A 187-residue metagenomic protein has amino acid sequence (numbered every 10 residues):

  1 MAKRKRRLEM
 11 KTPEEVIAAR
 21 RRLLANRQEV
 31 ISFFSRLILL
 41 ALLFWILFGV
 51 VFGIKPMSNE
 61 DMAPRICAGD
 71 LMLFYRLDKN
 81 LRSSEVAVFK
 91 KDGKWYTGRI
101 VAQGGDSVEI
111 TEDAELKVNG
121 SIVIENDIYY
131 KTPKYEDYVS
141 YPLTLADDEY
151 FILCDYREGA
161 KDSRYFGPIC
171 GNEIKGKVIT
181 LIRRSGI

Functional and structural regions predicted by a protein language model:
M1-W95, I169-I187: Protein maturation boundaries and topogenic segments
I54-P56, T97-R99, S107, S140-P142 (+1 more regions): Well-ordered beta-strand positions in beta-sheet-rich domains
N59, R76, E112, G120 (+2 more regions): Pocket-edge structural micro-motifs
C67, R82-S83, Q103, T111 (+2 more regions): Residue-level recognition of short, solvent-exposed, well-ordered loop/turn junctions that link secondary-structure
M72, A87, V108, Y150-F151 (+1 more regions): Generic structural signal for buried aliphatic residues
K79-V118, V123: Extracytoplasmic/periplasmic/luminal assembly and interaction segments in envelope/secretory/respiratory proteins
V118-D137: PP2C/PPM family metal-dependent serine/threonine protein phosphatase catalytic domain, recognizing the conserved
Y135-I187: Beta-strand-rich cores of mature extracytoplasmic or soluble domains
